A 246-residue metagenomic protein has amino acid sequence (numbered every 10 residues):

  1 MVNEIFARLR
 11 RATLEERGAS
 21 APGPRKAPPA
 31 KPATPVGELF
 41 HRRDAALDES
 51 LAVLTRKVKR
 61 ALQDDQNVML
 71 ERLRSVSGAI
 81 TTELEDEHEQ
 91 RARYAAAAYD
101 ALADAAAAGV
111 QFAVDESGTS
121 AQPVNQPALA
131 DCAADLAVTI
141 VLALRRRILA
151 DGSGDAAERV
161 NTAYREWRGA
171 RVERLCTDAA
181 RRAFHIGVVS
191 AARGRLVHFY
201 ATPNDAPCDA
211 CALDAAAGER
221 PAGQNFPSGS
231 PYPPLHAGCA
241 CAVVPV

Functional and structural regions predicted by a protein language model:
M1-R171, A183: N-terminal leader/targeting and assembly helices and adjacent pre-domain segments
W167-V246: Acidic, glycine-rich two-metal-ion catalytic cores of nucleic acid-processing enzymes
